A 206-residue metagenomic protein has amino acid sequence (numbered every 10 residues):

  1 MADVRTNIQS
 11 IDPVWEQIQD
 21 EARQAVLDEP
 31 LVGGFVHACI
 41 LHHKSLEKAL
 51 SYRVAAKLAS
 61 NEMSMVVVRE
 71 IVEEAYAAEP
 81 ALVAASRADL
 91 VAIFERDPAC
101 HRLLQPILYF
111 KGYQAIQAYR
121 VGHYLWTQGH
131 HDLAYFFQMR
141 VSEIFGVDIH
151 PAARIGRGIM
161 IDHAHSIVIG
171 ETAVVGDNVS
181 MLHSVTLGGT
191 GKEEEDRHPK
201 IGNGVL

Functional and structural regions predicted by a protein language model:
M1-R140: Terminal amphipathic alpha-helical/low-complexity segments used for targeting or macromolecular assembly
G146-M160, A164-S180, S184-T186, T190-L206: Beta-solenoid/beta-rich acyl/carboxylate-transfer cores
